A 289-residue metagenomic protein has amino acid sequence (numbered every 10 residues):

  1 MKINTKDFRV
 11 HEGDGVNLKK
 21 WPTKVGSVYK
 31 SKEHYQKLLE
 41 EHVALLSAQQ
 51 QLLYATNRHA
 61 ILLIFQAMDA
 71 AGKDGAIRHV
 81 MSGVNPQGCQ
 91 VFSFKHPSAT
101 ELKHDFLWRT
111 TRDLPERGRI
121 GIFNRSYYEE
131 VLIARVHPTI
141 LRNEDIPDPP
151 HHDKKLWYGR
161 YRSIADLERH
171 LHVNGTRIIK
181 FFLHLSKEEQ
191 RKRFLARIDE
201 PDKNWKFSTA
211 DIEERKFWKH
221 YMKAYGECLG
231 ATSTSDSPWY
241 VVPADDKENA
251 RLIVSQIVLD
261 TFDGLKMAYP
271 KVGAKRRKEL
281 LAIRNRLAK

Functional and structural regions predicted by a protein language model:
M1-K289: Flexible, compositionally biased loop and terminal segments
